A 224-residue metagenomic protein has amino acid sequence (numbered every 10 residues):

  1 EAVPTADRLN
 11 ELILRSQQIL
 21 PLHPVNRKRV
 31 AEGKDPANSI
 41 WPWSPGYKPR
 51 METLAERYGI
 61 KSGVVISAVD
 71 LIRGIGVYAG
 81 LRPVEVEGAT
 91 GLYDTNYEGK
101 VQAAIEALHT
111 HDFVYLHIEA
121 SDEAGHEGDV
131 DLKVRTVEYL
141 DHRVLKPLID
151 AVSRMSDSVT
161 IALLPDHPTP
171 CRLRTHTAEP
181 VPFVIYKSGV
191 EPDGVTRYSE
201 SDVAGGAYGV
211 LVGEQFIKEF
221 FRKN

Functional and structural regions predicted by a protein language model:
E1-N224: Feature captures the catalytic ectodomains and active-site-proximal regions of enzymes that hydrolyze or transfer
